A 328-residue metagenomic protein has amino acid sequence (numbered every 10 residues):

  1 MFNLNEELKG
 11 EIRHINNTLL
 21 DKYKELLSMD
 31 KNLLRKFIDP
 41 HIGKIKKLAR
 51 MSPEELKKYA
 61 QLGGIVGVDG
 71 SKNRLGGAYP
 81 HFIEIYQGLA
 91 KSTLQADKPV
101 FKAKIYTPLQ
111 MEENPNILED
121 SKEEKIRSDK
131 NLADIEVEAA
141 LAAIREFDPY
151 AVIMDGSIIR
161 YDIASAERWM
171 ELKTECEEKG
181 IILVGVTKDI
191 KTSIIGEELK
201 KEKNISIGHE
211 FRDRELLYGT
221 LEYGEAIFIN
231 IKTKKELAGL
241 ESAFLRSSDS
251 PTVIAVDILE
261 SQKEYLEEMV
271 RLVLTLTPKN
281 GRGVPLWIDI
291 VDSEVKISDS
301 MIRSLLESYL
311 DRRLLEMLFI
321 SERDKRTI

Functional and structural regions predicted by a protein language model:
M1-K58, G63, I117-E119, K125-A151 (+1 more regions): Long, contiguous domain-sized segments
G63-N73: Two-metal-ion RNase H-like nuclease active-site motif
N73-E113: Acidic, metal-ligating active-site segments
